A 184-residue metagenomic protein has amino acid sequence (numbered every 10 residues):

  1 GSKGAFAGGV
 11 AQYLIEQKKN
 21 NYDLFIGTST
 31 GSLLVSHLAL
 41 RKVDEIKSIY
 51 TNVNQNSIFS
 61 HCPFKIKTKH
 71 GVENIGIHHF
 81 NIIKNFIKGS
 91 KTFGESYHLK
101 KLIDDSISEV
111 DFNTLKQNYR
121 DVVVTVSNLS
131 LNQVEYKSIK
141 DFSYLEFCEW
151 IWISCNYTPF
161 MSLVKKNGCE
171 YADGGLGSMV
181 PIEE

Functional and structural regions predicted by a protein language model:
G1-T28, S36-E184: Patatin-like phospholipase
